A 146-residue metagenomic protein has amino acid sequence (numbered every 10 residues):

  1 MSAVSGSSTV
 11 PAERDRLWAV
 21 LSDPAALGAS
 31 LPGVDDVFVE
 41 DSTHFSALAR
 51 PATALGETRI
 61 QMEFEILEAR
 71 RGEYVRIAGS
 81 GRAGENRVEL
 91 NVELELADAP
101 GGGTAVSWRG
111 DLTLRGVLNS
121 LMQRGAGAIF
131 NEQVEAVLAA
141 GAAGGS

Functional and structural regions predicted by a protein language model:
M1-H44: Hydrophobic ligand-binding cavity/cleft-lining segments
A3-S5, R59-E63, N86-V92: Short, surface-exposed coil-to-beta transition loops
E13, S42, R71, A99-G102: Short strand-connecting beta-turns/loops that link adjacent beta-strands
L17, L21, L27, F45 (+4 more regions): Hydrophobic pocket/interface hotspot
F38-S80: Glycine-rich portal/gate segments that line the openings of hydrophobic small-molecule binding cavities
G79-E132: Beta-strand/loop substructures that line and gate deep hydrophobic ligand-binding cavities in soluble
L138-S146: Short, highly charged C-terminal tails/helix-capping segments
